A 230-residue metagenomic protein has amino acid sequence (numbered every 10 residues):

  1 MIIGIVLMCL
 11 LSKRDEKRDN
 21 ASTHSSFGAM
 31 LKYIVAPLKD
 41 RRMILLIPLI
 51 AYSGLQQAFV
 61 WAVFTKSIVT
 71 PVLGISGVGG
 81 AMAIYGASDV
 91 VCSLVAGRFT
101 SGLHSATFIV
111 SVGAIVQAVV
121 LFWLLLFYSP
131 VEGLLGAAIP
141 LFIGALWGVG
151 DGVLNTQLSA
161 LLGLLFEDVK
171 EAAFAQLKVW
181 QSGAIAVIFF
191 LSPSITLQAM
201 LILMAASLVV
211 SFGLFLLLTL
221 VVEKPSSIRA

Functional and structural regions predicted by a protein language model:
M1, V112-L134, F189, P193 (+1 more regions): C-terminal ends and interior cores of transmembrane alpha-helices in multi-pass membrane transporters/permeases
M1-R18, L124, L214-T219: C-terminal membrane-cytosol helix-exit motif in multi-pass small-molecule transporters
K17-L46: Juxtamembrane intracellular "pre-TM" segments in multi-pass secondary transporters
R41-A83, N155: Extracytoplasmic gate region of multi-pass secondary transporters
I47-Y52, E132-L154: Hydrophobic core of transmembrane alpha-helices in multi-pass small-molecule transporters, especially MFS/SLC-type
V60-F64, I68, G144, V149-F166: Intracellular juxtamembrane helix-capping segments at the cytosolic ends of symmetry-related transmembrane helices
G86-A87, V91, S182-G183: Short hydrophobic/small-residue motifs within alpha-helical transmembrane segments of multi-pass transporter-like
D89-V112, S192-S194: Helix-to-loop junctions at the C-terminal end of transmembrane segments in multipass secondary transporters
